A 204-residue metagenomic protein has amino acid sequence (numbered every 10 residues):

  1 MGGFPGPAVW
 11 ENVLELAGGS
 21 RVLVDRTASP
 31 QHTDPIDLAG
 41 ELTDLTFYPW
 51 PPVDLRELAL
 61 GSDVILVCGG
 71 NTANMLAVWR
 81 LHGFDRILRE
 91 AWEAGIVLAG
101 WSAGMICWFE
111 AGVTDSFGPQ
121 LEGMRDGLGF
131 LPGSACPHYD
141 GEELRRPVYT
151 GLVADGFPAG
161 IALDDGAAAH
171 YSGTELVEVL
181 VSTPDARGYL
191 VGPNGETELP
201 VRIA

Functional and structural regions predicted by a protein language model:
M1-S20, V24-D34, V64, G112-T114 (+1 more regions): C-terminal and late-domain segments of enzyme folds
P7, R56, V78-L81, R146: Conserved strand-to-helix beginnings and helix N-cap segments that scaffold or border functional pockets
N12-V13, D54-L58, I87, V148: A short acidic, amphipathic alpha-helical/loop segment
L16, L38, G61, A91-A94 (+1 more regions): Alpha-helix C-cap/termination motif
L23, S29-N74, V78: Portal/gating segments that form or line small-molecule/metal binding sites
T43-D44, L66-V67, L98-W101, G160-L163: General beta-strand structural signal in soluble alpha/beta enzymes
C68, N74-L144: Class I SAM-dependent methyltransferase SAM-binding "motif I" and its flanking Rossmann-like core
